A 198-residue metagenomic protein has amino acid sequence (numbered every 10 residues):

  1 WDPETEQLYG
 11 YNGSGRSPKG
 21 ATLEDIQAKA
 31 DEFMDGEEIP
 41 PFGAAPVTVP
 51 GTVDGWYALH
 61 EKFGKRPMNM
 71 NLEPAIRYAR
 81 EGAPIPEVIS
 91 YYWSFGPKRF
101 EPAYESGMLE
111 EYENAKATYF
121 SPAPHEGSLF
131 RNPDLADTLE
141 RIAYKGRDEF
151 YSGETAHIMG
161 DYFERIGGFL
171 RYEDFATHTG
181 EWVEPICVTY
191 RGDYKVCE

Functional and structural regions predicted by a protein language model:
W1-K145, F150-S152, A156-C197: Noncatalytic scaffold domains of N-terminal-nucleophile
